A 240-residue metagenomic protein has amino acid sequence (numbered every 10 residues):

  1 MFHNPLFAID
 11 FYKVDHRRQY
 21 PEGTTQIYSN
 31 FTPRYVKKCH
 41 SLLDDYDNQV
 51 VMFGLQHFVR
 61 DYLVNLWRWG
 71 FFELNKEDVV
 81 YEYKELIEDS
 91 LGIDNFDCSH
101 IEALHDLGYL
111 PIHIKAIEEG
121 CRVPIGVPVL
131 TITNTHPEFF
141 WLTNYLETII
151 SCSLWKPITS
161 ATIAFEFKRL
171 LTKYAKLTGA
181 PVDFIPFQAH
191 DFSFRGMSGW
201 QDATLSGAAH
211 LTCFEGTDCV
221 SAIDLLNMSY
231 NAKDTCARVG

Functional and structural regions predicted by a protein language model:
M1-H40, F96, E102-P111, G120-G240: Buried, small/hydrophobic-residue-enriched core segments of structured protein domains
I27-F96: Low-complexity, highly charged intrinsically disordered N-terminal segments that act as targeting/localization
A116-I117: Outer-membrane beta-barrel transmembrane strands
